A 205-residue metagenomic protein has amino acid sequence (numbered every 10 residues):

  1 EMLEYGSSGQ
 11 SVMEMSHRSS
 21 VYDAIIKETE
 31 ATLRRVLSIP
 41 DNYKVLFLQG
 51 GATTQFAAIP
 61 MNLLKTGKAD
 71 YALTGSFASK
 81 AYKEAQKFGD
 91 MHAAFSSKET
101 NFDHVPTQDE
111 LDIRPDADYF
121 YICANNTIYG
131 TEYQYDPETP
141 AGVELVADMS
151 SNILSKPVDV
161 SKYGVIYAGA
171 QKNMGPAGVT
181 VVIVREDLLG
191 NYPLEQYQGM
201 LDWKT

Functional and structural regions predicted by a protein language model:
E1-S7: Polybasic, low-complexity association/targeting segments
S8-Q55, N62, S76, E84: Conserved N-terminal alpha-helix of the aminotransferase class I/II PLP-enzyme fold
L64-S79: Conserved PLP-anchoring active-site segment centered on the Schiff-base-forming lysine
D70, Y119-C123, V146, Y167 (+1 more regions): Structural motif
A85, S97-I153: Active-site phosphate-binding strand-loop segment of PLP-dependent enzymes
D103-P106, G130-D136, S155-S161, A177-T180 (+1 more regions): A short secondary-structure junction signal
V146, V160-Q171: Conserved active-site segment immediately N-terminal to the catalytic lysine that forms the internal aldimine
A170-T205: Active-site C-terminal subdomain of aminotransferase-like
